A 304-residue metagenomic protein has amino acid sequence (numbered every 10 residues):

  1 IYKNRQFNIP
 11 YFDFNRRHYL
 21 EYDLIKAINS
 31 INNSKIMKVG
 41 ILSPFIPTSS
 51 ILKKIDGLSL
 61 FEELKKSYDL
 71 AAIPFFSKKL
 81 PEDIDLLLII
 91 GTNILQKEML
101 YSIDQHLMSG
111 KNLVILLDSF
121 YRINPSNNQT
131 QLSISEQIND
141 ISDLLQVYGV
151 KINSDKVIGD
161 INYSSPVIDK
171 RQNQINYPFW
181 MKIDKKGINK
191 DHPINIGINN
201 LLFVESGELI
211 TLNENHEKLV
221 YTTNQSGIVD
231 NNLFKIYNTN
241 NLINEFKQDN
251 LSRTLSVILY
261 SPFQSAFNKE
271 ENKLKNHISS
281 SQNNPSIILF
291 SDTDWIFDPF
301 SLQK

Functional and structural regions predicted by a protein language model:
I1-E63, P74, L302: Hydrophobic targeting/anchoring helices
N33, S50-K304: Acidic, S/T/G-rich, low-cysteine, solvent-exposed domains in lumenal/extracellular/periplasmic regions of secretory
